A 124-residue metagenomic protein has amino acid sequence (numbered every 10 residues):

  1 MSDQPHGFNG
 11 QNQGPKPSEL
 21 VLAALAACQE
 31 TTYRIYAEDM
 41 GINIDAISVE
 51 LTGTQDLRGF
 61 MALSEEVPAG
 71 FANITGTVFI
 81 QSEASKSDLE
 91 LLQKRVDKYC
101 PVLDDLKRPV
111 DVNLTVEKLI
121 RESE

Functional and structural regions predicted by a protein language model:
M1-A23, I35-E124: Extended beta-strand/beta-hairpin segments
